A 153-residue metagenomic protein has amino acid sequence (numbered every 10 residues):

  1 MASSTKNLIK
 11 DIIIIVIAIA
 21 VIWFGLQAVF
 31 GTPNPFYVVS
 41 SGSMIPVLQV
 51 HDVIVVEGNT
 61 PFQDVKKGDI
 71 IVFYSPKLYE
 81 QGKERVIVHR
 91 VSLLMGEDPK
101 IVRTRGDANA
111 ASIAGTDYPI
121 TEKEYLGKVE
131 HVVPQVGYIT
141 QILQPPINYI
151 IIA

Functional and structural regions predicted by a protein language model:
M1-P61, P134-A153: Protein maturation boundaries and topogenic segments
T32-N34, Q49, K66-G68, V86 (+2 more regions): Extracytoplasmic
F36-S40, V53-V55, I70-V72, V88-S92 (+2 more regions): Soluble periplasmic/extracytoplasmic beta-strand elements of cell-envelope proteins
P46-L48, Q63-V65, K100, S112-I113: Short, solvent-exposed loop/turn elements at domain surfaces
Q63-E80: Short coil-to-beta transition motif at edge beta-strands of beta-rich domains
D64, Q81, R85-I87, A110 (+2 more regions): Oxidizing extracytosolic/periplasmic lumen-facing domains of membrane-embedded or membrane-associated proteins
F73-P76, G96, Q144: Sec-exported extracytoplasmic/periplasmic mature domains
S92-Y138: Extended, hydrophilic extramembrane loops/domains of integral membrane proteins
